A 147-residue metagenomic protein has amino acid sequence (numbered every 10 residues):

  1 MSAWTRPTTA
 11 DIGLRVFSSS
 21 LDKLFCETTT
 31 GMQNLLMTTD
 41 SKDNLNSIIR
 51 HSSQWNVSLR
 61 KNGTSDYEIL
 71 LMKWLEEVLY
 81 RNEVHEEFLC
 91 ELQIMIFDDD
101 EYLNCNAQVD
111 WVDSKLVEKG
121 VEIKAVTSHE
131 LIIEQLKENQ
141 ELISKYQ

Functional and structural regions predicted by a protein language model:
M1-Q147: Intrinsically disordered, low-complexity regions
